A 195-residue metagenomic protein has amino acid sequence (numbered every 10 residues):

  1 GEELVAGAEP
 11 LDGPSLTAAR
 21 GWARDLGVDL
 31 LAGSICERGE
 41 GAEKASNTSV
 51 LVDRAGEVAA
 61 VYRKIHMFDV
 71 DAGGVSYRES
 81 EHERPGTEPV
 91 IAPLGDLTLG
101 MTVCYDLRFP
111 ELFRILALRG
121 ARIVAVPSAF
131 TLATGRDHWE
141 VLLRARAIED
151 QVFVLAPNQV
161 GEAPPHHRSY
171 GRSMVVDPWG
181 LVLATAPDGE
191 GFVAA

Functional and structural regions predicted by a protein language model:
G1-A8, V126-P127: Short, conserved active-site loops that position catalytic residues or coordinate cofactors/metal ions across diverse
V5, C36-E37: Flexible loop/hinge segments that line or gate small-molecule binding clefts
L11, T17, G21, R38-R119 (+1 more regions): Active-site catalytic loop in hydrolytic enzyme cores
L11-A32, T98, L107-V193: CN hydrolase (nitrilase-like) catalytic-core segments centered on the catalytic cysteine and neighboring Lys/Glu
A32-S34, N47-L51, V90-A92, S173-V175 (+1 more regions): Short beta-strand scaffold segments in enzyme catalytic cores
I35, R63, Q159: Histidine-centered beta-alpha loop that forms part of the nucleotide-sugar donor binding/catalytic region in diverse
